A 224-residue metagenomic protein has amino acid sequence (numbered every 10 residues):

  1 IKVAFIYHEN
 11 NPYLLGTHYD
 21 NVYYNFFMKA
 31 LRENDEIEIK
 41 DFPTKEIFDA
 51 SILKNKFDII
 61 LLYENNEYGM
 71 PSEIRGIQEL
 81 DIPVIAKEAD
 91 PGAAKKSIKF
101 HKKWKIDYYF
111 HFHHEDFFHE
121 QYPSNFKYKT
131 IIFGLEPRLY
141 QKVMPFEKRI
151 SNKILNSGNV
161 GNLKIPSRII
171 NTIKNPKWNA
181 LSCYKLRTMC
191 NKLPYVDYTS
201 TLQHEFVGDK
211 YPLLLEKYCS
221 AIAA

Functional and structural regions predicted by a protein language model:
I1-N55, Y63-E79, P83, E88-A224: Nucleotide-sugar donor-binding catalytic core of glycosyltransferases
